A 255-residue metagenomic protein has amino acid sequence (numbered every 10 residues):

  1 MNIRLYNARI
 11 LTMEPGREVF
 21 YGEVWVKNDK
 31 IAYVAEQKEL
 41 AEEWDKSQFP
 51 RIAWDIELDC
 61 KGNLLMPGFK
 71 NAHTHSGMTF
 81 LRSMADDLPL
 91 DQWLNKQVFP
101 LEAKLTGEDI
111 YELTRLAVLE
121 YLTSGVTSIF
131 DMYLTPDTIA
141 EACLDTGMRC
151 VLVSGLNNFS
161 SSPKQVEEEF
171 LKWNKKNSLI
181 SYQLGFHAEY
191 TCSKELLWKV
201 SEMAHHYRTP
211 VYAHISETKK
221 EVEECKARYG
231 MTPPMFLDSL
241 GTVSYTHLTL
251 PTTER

Functional and structural regions predicted by a protein language model:
M1-F49: N-terminal metal-binding scaffold of metallo-dependent hydrolase/deaminase domains
N2-N7, E42-D91, R115, L119-T123: Replace "His-x-His-based motif
A8, V24, D29, G62 (+5 more regions): Divalent metal-coordination and catalytic microenvironments
V19, D29, Y33-Q37, K61 (+2 more regions): Gly/lys/ser-thr-rich phosphate-binding loops in alpha/beta enzymes that coordinate phosphoanhydride or phosphate groups
L64-P100, Y207-E224, T232-S244: N-terminal-biased segments
R82-G147, E167-K176, T246: Alpha-helical scaffold segments that flank or form the walls of functional sites
T138-Y245: Metal-coordinating catalytic core of metallo-dependent amide/deamination hydrolases
H247-R255: Single conserved hydrophobic/aromatic residue that forms the stacking wall/gate of nucleotide- or nucleobase-binding
